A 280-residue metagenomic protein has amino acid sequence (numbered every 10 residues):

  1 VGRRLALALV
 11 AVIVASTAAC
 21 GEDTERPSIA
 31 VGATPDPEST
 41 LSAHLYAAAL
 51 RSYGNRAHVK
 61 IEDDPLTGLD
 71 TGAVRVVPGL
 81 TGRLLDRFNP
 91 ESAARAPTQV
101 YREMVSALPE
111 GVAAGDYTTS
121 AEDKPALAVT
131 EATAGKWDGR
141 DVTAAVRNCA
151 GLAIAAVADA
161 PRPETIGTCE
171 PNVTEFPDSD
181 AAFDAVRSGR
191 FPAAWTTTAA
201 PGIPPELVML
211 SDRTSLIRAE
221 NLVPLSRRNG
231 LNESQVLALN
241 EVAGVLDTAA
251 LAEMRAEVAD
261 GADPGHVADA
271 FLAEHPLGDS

Functional and structural regions predicted by a protein language model:
V1-A18: Sec-dependent bacterial lipoprotein signal peptides
A19-T24: Bacterial signal peptide processing site
R26-S39, N55-I61, G151-A156: Short, well-ordered beta-strand elements
H44-A49, D63-R75, T165-E170, D178-A194 (+1 more regions): Short helices/loops that flank or line small-molecule/ion binding pockets
Y46-Y53, V142-F176: Ligand-binding cleft/hinge of the Venus flytrap
F88-D116, R190-F191, G202-E220: Ligand-binding "clamshell"
P97-A156, G244-T248: A conserved helix-loop-strand patch within extracytoplasmic ligand-binding domains of the periplasmic binding
E122-G135, E220-Q235: A bilobed periplasmic-binding-protein/Venus flytrap-type ligand-binding module shared by bacterial periplasmic
